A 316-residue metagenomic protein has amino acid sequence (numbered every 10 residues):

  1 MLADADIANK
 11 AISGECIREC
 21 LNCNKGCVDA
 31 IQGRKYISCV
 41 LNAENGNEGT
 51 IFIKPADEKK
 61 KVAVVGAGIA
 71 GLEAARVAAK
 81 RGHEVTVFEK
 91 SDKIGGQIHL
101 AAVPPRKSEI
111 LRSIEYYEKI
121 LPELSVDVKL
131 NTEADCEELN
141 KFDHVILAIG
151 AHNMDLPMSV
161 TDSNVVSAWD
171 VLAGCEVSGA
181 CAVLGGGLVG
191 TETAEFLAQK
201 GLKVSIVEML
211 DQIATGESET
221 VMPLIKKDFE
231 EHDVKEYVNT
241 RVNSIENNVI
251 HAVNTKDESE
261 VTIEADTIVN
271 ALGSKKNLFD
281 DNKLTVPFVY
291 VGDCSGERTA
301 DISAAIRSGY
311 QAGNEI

Functional and structural regions predicted by a protein language model:
M1-K10, Y117-N131, E137: Repeat-solenoid scaffold signature
M1-V65, I69, A74-K80, V85 (+3 more regions): Flavin-dependent oxidoreductase catalytic cores
S13-E15, V103-K107, A148, M222-I225 (+1 more regions): Short, hinge-like loop/turn segments at secondary-structure boundaries
K59-K90, K129-E137, K141, A148-M158 (+4 more regions): Rossmann-like dinucleotide/flavin-binding elements
E84-L124, F196-V242, G296-R298: Rossmann-like dinucleotide-binding cores of NAD(P)H-dependent redox enzymes
I250-N254: SH3/SH3-like beta-barrel fold
